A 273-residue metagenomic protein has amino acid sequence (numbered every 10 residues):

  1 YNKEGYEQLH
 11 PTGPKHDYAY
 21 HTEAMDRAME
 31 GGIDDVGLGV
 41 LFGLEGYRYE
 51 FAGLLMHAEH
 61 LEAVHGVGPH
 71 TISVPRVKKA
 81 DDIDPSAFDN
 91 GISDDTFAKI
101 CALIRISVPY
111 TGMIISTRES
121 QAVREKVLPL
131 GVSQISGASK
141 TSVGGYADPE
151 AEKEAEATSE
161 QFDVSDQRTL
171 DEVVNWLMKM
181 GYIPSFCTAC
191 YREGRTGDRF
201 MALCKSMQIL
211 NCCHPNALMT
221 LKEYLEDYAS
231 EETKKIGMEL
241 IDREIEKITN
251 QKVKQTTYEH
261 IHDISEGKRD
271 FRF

Functional and structural regions predicted by a protein language model:
Y1-L9, G37: N-terminal small/glycine-rich loop or linker at the start of catalytic domains across soluble metabolic enzymes
N2-G5, A80, C101-R105, Y146 (+2 more regions): A short alpha-helix capping/helix-coil boundary motif
Y6-Y18, D84-S93, E156-D163: Glycine-rich tight-turn/loop motif centered on a GG-T
G13-K15, L54-L55, V132, K153-A155: Short, hinge-like loop/turn segments at secondary-structure boundaries
A19-I83, S93-A122, P129, Q134 (+1 more regions): Conserved C-terminal portion of the radical SAM core fold that forms the substrate/S-adenosylmethionine-binding
A122-S133, S139-F273: Radical SAM enzyme core and accessory elements
